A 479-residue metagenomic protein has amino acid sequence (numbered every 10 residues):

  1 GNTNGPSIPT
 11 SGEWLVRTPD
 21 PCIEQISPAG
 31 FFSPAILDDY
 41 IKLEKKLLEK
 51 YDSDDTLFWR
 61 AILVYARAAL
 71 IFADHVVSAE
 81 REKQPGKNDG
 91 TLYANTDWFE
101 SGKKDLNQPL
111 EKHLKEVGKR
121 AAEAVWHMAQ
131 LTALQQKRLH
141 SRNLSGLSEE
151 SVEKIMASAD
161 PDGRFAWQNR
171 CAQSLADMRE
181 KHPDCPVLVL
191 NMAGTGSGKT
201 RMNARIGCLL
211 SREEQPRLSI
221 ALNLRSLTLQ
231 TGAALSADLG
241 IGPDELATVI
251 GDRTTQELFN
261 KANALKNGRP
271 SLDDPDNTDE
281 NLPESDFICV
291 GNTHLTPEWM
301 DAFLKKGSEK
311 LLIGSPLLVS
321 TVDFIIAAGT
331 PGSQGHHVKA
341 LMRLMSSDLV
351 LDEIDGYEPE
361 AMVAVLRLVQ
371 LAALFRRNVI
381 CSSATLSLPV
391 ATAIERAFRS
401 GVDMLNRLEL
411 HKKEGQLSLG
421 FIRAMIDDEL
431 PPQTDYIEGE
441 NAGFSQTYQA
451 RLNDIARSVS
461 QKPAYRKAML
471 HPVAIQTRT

Functional and structural regions predicted by a protein language model:
G1-S158: N-terminal accessory nucleic-acid engagement/regulatory domains that precede and modulate ATP-driven motor cores
S141-M192: Conserved pre-motif I regulatory segment
P183-G207, E353, Y357-E360, S383: Walker A/P-loop
K199-P216, A233-A237, L368-L371, R399: Walker A/P-loop NTP-binding motif
P216-L239, A247-N260, L386-A391: Conserved Walker A/P-loop ATP-binding site and its immediately adjacent core in helicase/helicase-like ATPase domains
S236-P316, V322-F324: A substrate-engagement module of RecA-like helicase motors
T278-N281, C381, A391, E395 (+1 more regions): Conserved interdomain linker/interface between the two RecA-like ATPase lobes of SF2 helicase motors
D323-I326, H337-F375, V379: SF2 helicase catalytic motif II
